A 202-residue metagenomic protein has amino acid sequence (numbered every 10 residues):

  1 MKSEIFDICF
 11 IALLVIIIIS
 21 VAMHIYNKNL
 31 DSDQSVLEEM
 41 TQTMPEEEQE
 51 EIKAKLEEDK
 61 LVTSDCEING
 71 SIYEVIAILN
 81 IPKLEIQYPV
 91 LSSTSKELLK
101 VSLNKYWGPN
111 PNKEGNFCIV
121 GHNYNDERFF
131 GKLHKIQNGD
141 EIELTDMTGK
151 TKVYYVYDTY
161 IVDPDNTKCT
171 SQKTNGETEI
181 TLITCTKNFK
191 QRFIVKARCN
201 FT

Functional and structural regions predicted by a protein language model:
S3-T202: Solvent-exposed, non-transmembrane regions of membrane-associated and secreted proteins
